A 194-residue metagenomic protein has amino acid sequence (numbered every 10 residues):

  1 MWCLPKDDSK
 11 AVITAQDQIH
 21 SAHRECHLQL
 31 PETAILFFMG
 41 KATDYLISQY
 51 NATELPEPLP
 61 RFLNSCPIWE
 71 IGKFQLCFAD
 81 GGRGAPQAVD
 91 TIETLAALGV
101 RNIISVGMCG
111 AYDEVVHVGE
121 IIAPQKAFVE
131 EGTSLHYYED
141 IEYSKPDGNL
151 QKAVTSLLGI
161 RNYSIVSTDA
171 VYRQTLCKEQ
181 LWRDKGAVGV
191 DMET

Functional and structural regions predicted by a protein language model:
M1-I104, G110-T194: Accessory terminal and edge-of-domain segments that mediate assembly/interaction and cofactor placement around
